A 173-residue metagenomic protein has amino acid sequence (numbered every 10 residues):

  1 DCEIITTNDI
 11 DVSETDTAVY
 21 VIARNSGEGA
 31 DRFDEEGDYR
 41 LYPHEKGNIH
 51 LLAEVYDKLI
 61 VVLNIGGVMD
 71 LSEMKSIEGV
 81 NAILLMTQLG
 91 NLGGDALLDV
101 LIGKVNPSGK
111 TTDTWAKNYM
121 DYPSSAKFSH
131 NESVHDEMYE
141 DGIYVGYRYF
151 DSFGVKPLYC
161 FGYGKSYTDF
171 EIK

Functional and structural regions predicted by a protein language model:
D1-K173: C-terminal non-catalytic regions of proteins with extracellular/luminal or membrane-system context
